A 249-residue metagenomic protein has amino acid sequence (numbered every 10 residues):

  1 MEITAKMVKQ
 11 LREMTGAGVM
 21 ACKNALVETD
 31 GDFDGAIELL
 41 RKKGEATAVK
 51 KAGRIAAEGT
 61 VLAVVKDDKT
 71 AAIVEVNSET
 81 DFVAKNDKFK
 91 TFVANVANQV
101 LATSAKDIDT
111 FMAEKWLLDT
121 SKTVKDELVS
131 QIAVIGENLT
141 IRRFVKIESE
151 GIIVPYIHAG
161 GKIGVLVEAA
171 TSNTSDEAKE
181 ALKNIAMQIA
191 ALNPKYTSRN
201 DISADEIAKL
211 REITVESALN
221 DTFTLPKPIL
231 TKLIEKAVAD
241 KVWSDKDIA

Functional and structural regions predicted by a protein language model:
E2-A249: N-terminal assembly/interaction segments in proteins that build large macromolecular machines
